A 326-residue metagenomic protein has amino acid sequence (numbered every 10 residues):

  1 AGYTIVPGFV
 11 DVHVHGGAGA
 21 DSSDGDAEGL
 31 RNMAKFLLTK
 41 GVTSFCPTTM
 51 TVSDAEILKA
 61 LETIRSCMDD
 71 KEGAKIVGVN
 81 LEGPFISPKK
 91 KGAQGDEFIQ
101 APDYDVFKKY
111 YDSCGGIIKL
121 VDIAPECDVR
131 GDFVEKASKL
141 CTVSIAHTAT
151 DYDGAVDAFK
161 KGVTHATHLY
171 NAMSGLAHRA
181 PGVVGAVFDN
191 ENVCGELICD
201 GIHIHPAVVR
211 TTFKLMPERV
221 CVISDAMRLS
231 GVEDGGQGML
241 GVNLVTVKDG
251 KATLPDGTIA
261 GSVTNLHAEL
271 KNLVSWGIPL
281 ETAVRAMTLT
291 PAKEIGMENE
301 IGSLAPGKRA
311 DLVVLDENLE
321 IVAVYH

Functional and structural regions predicted by a protein language model:
A1-R31, K35: Replace "His-x-His-based motif
G2, H13, L37, L81 (+5 more regions): Conserved, mostly hydrophobic/aromatic
T4, G8-V10, S144, V222-I223 (+1 more regions): Residue-level marker for buried hydrophobic side chains located in beta-strands that build the well-ordered beta-sheet
H15, R31-A60, A74-S87, C114-D128 (+3 more regions): Divalent metal-dependent hydrolysis catalytic cores, especially in the metallo-beta-lactamase
K35-C46, S87-G115, D157-L169, M173 (+2 more regions): Active-site gating loops and adjacent loop-to-helix segments of metal-dependent hydrolytic enzymes
L61-E82, K89-Y152: Metal-dependent enolase-superfamily TIM-barrel catalytic cores that perform enediolate-based chemistry
D112-E233: Active-site core of metal-dependent hydrolases
G182-G195, F213-L315: His/Asp/Glu-enriched, well-ordered alpha-helical/loop segment that forms or immediately abuts the divalent-metal
